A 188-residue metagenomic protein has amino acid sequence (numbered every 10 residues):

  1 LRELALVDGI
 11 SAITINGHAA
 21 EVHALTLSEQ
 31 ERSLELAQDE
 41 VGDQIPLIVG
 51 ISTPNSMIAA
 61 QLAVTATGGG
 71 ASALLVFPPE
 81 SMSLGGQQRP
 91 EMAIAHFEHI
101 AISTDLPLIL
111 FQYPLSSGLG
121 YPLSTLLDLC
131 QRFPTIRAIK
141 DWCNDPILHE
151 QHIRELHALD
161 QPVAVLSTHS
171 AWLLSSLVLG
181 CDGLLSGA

Functional and structural regions predicted by a protein language model:
L1-G120: Active-site beta->alpha loop and helix N-cap motifs at the rims of alpha/beta catalytic domains
I102, P114-A188: Catalytic alpha/beta core domains of metabolic enzymes, predominantly
